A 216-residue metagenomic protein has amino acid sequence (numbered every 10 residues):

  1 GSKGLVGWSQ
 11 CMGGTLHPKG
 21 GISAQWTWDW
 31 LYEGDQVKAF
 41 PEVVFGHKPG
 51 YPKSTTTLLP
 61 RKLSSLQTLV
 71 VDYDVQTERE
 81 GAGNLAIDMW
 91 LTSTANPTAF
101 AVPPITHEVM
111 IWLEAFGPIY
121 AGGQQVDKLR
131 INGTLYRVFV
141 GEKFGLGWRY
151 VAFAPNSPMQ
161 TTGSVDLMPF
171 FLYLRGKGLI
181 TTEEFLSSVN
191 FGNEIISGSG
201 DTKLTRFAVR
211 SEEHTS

Functional and structural regions predicted by a protein language model:
G1-E33: Solvent-exposed N-terminal domain segments of exported/luminal and surface proteins
G4, I22-W26, A86, E108 (+1 more regions): Acidic, low-complexity intrinsically disordered regions
I22-W28, L69-V75, I87-M89, F185-E194: Short, hydrophobic/proline-enriched secondary-structure or compact coil segments at domain edges
A24-W26, Q36, L135-F139: Conserved, charge-rich beta-strand/loop surface module that forms ligand/interface-binding patches within domains
D35-V126: Extracellular-facing segments of soluble proteins and assemblies that are Gly/Ser/Thr-biased and enriched in aromatics
T94-M168: Short helix-loop boundary/capping segments
T134-S211: Domain-length functional cores that host ligand/cofactor binding and catalytic or interaction surfaces in mature
E213-T215: Conserved small/polar residues in nucleotide/adenosyl-binding loops
